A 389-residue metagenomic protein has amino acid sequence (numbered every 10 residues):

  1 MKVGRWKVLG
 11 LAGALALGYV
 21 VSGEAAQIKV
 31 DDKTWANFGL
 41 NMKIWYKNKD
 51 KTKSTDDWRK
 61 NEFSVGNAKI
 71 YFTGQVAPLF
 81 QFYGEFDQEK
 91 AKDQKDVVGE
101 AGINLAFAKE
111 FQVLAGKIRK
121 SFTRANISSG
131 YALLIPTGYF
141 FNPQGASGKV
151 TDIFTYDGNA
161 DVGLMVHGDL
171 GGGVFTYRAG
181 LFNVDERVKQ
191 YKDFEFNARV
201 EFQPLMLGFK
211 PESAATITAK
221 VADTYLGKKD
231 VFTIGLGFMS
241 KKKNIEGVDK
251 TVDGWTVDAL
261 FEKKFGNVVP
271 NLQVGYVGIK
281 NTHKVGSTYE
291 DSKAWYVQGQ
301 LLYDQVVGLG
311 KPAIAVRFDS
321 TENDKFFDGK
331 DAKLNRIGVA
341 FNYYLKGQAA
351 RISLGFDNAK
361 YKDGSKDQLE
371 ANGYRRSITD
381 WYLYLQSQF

Functional and structural regions predicted by a protein language model:
K2-G10: Bacterial N-terminal signal peptides that target proteins for export
K7, L17-A25: Sec/Tat signal peptide C-region and signal peptidase I cleavage site
L11-G13, K49, K284, N323: A periodicity- and composition-biased signal for non-globular, repetitive helical segments
L11-Y19, L383: Hydrophobic alpha-helical targeting segments used for export or membrane insertion
A26-G208, E212-T216, K228, E290-D304 (+4 more regions): Outer membrane beta-barrel
K29-D31, T55-W58, G102-A106, G171 (+1 more regions): Outer-membrane beta-barrel pore domains
V221-A222: Aromatic-lined carbohydrate-recognition surfaces of secreted/lumenal glycan-active proteins
